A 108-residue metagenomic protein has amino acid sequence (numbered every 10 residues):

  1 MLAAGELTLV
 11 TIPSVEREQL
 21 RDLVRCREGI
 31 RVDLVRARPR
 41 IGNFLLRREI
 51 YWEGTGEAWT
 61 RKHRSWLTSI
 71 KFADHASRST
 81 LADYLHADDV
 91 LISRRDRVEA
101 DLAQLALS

Functional and structural regions predicted by a protein language model:
M1-S108: A detector of single, family-specific signature residues that are central to catalytic or substrate-handling motifs
